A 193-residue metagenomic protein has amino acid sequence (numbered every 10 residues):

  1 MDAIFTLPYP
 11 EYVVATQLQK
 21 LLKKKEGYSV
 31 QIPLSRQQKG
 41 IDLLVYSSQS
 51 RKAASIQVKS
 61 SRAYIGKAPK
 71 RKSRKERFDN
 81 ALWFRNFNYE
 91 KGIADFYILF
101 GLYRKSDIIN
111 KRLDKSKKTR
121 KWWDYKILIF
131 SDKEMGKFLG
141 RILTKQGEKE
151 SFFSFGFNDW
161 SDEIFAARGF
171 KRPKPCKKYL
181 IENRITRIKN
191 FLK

Functional and structural regions predicted by a protein language model:
M1-K39, L44-K193: Mixed-charge (Asp/Glu-Lys/Arg
